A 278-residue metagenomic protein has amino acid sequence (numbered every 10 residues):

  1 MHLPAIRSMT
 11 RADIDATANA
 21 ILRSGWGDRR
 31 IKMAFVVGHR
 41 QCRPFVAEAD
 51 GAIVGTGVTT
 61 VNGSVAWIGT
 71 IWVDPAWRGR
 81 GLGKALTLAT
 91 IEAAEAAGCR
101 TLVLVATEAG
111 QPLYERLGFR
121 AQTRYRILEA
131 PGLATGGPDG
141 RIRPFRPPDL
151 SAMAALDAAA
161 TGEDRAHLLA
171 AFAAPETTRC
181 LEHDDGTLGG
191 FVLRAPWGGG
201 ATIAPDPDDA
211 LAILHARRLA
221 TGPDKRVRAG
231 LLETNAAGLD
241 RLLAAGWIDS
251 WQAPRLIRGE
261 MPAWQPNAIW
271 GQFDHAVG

Functional and structural regions predicted by a protein language model:
M1-H2, T10-I14, F35, E48-A49 (+4 more regions): Intrinsically disordered, low-complexity, positively biased terminal segments
A5-R100: Active-site-proximal cofactor/substrate-binding loop regions of enzyme domains
V61, V103-V105, R120-L133, D249-M261: Conserved catalytic-core motifs of GNAT/GCN5-like acyltransferases
K84-V105, Q111, T123-P131: Glycine/small-residue-rich loop that forms an oxyanion/phosphate-binding "nest" at active or ligand-binding sites
Y114-E115, F119, L242: Conserved active-site tyrosine of GNAT-family acetyltransferases
Q122-S151, A155-D157: Surface-exposed beta-loop interaction hotspot
